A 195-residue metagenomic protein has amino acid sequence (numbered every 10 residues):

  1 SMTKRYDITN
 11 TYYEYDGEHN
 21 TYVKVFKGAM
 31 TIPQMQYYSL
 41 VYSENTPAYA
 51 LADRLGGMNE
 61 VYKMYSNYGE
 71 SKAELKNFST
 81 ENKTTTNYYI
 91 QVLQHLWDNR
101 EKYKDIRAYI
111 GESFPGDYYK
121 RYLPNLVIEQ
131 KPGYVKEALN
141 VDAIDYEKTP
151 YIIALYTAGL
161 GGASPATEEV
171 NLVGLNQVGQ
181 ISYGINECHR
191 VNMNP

Functional and structural regions predicted by a protein language model:
S1-I8, S39, I153: Active-site SXXK
M2, G17-Y22, Y37-Y38, E44-N45 (+5 more regions): Residue-level signal for functionally critical sites in structured catalytic/ligand-binding pockets
R5, M64-N67, N87-Y88, A108 (+2 more regions): Intrinsically disordered, low-complexity N-terminal regions enriched in serine/proline/glycine with scattered basic
N10-K24, I110-L123: Short, mixed-charge aromatic SLiMs
N10-T11, G17, K24-D105: Active-site-adjacent helix/loop patches that line small-molecule binding or acyl-intermediate pockets
N59, E81, W97-P115, V127 (+1 more regions): Structured C-terminal helix/loop/strand segments within mature extracytoplasmic catalytic/sensor domains
